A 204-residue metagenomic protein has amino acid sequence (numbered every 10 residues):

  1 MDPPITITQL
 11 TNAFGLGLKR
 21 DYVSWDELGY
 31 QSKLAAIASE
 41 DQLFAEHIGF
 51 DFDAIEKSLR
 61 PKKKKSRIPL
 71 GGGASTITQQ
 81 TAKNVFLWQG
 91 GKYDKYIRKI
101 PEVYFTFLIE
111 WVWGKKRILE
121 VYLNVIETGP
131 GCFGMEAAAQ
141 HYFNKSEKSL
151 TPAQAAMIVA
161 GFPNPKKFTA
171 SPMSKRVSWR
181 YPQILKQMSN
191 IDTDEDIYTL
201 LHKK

Functional and structural regions predicted by a protein language model:
M1-K204: Juxtamembrane regions of bacterial inner-membrane/periplasmic proteins, predominantly the peptidoglycan biogenesis
